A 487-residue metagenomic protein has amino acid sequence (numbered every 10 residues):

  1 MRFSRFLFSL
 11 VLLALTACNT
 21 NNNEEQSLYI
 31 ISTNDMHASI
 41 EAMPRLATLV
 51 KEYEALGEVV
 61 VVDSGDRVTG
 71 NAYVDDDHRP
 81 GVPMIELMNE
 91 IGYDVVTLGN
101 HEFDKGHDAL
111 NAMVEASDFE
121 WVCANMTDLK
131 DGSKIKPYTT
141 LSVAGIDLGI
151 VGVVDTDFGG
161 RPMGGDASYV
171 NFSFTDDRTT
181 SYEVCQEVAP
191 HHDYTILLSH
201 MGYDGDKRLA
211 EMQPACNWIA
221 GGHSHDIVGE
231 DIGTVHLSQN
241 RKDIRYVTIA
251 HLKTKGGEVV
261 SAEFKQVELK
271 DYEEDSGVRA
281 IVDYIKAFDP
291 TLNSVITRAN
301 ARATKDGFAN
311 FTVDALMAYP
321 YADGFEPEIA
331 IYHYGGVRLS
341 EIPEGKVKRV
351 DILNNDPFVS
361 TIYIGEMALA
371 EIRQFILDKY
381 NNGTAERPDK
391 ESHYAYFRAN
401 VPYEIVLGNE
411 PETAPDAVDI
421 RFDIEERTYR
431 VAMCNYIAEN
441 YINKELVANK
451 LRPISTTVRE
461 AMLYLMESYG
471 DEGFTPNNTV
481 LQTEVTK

Functional and structural regions predicted by a protein language model:
M1-R2, N19: N-terminal hydrophobic targeting signals that begin at the initiator methionine
R2-S9: Sec-dependent signal peptide recognition, specifically the positively charged N-region followed immediately by
S4, W121-V122, F325-E326: Short secondary-structure capping/junction motifs at helix and strand boundaries
A14-A17: C-terminal motif of bacterial Sec signal peptides marking the signal peptidase cleavage site
N19-G277, N310-A318, A330-Y332, I364 (+2 more regions): Acidic, metal/ion-coordinating pockets
S27, T33, K242-K487: Catalytic centers of hydrolytic enzymes
